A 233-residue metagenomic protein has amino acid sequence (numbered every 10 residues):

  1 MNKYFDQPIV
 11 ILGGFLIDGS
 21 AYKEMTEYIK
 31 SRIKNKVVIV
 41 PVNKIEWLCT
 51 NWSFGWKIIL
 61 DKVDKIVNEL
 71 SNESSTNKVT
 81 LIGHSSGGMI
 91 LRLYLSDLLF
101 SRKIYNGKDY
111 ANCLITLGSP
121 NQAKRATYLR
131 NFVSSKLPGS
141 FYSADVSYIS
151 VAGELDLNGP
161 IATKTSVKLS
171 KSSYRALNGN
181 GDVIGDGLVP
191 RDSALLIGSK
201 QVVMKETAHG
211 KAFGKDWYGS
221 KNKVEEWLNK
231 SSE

Functional and structural regions predicted by a protein language model:
N2-V79: Active-site catalytic motif of lipid deacylating hydrolases and related acyltransferases
G13, V37, K57-P160, D186: Serine-dependent carboxylesterase/thioesterase catalytic core of lipase-like alpha/beta-hydrolase/SGNH enzymes
D18-S20, W47-C49, M89-R92, Q122-A126 (+3 more regions): Short catalytic/ligand-binding loop motif for oxyanion handling, primarily in non-cytosolic enzymes, centered on
T26, N35-I39, E46, V63 (+6 more regions): Mature, folded catalytic cores of secreted/periplasmic enzymes
T26-I29, D97-F100, R130-S134, S166-K168 (+1 more regions): Glycine-rich, phosphate-binding/catalytic loops in enzymes
N43-I45, P120, E154, T207: Short, solvent-exposed coil/turn elements at secondary-structure transition points
A144-E233: C-terminal catalytic-base region of ester-bond hydrolases, centering on the histidine of the charge-relay
